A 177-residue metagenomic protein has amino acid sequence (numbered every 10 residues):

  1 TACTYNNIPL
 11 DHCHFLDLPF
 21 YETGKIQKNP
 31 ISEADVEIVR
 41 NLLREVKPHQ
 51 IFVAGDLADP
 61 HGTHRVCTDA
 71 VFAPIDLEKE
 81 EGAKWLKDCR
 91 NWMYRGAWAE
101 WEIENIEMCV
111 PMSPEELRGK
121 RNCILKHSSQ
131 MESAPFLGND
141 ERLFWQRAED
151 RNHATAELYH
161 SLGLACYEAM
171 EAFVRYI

Functional and structural regions predicted by a protein language model:
T1, E37, G96-W98, Y159: Residue-level detector of functional hotspots within protein domains
T1-K84, N122-L125, E141-R142, A172-F173: Active-site beta-strand->loop->alpha-helix modules in alpha/beta enzyme cores, enriched in Gly/His/Asp(Glu)
T4-N6, K28, N41, E80-W92 (+2 more regions): C-terminal accessory domains and tails appended to enzymatic cores
H14-L18, F52-A54, C89-I103: Extended hydrophobic secondary-structure segments that form protein cores and membrane-embedded regions
P19-G24, A99-E102, E116-R118: A short acidic, often aromatic-flanked loop/helix-cap motif at beta-alpha or helix-coil junctions that lines enzyme
